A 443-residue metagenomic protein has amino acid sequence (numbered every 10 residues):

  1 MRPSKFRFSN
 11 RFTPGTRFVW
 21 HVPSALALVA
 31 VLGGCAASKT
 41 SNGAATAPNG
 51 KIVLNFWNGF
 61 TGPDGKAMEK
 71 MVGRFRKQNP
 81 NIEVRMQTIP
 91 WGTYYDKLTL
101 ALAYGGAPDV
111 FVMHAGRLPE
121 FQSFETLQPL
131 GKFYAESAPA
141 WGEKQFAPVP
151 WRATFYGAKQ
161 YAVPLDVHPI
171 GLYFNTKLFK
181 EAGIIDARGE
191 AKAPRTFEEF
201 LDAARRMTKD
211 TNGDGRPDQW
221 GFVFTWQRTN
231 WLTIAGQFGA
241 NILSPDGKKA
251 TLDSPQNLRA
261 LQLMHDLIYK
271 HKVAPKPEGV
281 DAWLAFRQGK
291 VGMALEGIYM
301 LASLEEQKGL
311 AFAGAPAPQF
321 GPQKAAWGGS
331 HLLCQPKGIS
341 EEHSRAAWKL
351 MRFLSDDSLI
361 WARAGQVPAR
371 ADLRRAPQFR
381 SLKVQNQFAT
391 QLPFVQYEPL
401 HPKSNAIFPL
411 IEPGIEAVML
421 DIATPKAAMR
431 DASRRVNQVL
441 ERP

Functional and structural regions predicted by a protein language model:
M1-N55, K77, L382, R430 (+1 more regions): Short, low-complexity disordered leader/linker segments with a strong preference for bacterial N-terminal type II
S41-N42, Y156-L165, I170, K180 (+2 more regions): Extracytoplasmic/periplasmic solute-binding protein
P48, I52-K70, I89-W91, H168 (+2 more regions): Extracytoplasmic "Venus flytrap"
T61-E83, K177-L178, I411, M429: Short, polar/charged alpha-helical segment
K70, R74-F146, K159-A162, E181-G183 (+4 more regions): Extracytoplasmic "Venus flytrap"/periplasmic binding protein-like
A115-G171, E198-L201, F224, I234 (+3 more regions): Hinge/lid segment of periplasmic solute-binding proteins
A135, M300-A311, F320-P413, E441-R442: C-terminal lobe and pocket-closing loops of periplasmic/extracytoplasmic Venus-flytrap solute-binding proteins
L201-T208, D246-K276: Glycine-centered hinge/linker elements that transmit conformational signals in sensory and ligand-binding systems
